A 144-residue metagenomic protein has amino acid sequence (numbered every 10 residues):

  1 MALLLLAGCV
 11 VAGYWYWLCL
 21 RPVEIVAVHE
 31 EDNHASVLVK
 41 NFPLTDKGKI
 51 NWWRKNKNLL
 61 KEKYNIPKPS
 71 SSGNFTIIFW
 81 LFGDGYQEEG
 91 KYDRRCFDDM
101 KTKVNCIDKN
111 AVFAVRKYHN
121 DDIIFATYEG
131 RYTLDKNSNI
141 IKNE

Functional and structural regions predicted by a protein language model:
M1-L20: Hydrophobic membrane-insertion alpha-helices, especially the h-region of bacterial N-terminal signal peptides
A12-Y14, E62, G130: Intrinsically disordered, low-complexity segments enriched in small/polar residues
L20-V28: A structural signal for short, hydrophobic beta-strand segments that form beta-sheets in beta-rich/all-beta domains
E24, T76-I78, T133: Ser/Thr- (and often Asn-) enriched beta-sheet segments in non-cytosolic proteins
E30-P43: Acidic/histidine-rich, surface-exposed loop or edge segments in extracytoplasmic proteins
K40-N110: Mature extracytoplasmic domains of secretory-pathway proteins
F82-E144: Non-cytosolic head/periplasmic domains of membrane-anchored proteins
